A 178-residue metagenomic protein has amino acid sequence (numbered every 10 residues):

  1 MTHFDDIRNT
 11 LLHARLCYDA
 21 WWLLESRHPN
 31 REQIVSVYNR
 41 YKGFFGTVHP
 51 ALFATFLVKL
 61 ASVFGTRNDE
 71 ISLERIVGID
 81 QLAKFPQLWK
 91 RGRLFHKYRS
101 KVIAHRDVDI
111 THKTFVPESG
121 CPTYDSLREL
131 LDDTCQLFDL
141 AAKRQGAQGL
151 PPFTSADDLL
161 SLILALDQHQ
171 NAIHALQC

Functional and structural regions predicted by a protein language model:
M1-R91, P117-C178: Amphipathic alpha-helical interface segments
Q87-K113: Histidine-centered, metal-coordinating catalytic motifs and their short helical/loop contexts
